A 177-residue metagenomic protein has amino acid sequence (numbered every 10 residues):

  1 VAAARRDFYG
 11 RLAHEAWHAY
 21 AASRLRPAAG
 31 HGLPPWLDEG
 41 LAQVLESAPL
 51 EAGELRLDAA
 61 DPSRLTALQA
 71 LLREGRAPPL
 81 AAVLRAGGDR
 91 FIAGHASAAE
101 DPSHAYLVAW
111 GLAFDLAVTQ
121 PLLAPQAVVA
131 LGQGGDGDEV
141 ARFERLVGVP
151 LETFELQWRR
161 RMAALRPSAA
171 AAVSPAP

Functional and structural regions predicted by a protein language model:
V1-R6, A13-S23: Active-site scaffold of zinc-dependent metalloenzymes
D7, R11, A29-A176: Acidic/His/Gly-enriched intrinsically disordered linker/tail segments that often contain short helix/coil "MoRF-like"
